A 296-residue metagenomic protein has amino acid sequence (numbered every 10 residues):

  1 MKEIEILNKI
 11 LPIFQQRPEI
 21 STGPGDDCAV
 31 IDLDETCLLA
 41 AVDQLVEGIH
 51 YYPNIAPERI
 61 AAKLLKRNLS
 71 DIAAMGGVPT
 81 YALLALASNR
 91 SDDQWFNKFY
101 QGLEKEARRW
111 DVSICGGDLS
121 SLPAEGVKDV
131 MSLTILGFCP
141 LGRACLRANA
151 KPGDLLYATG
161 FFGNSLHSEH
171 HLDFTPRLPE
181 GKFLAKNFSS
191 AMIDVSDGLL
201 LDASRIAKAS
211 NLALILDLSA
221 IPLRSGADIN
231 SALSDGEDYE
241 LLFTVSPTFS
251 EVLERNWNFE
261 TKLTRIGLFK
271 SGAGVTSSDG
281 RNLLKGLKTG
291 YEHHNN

Functional and structural regions predicted by a protein language model:
M1-A56, M75, L84, Q101-G102 (+4 more regions): Extreme N-terminal cap/leader segments of soluble proteins
T22-G23, L39-A41, S113-G117, A158-T159 (+2 more regions): General beta-strand structural signal in soluble alpha/beta enzymes
V30, N68, G76, I114 (+4 more regions): Residue-level signal for inorganic ion chemistry
D34-E35, L45, V78-L166, L268: Glycine-rich anion-binding loops of enzyme active sites
P57-Y81, K98-R109, P179, D194 (+1 more regions): Small-aliphatic-rich amphipathic alpha-helix that forms the alpha element of a beta-alpha
S91, H171-D238: Active-site-proximal betaalpha loop/short-helix elements that scaffold phosphoryl/nucleotidyl transfer chemistry
F174-T175, E254-N296: Acidic, Ser/Thr/Pro-rich beta/coil linker or hinge segments at domain junctions
T244-E251: Helix N-cap motif at beta-to-alpha junctions
